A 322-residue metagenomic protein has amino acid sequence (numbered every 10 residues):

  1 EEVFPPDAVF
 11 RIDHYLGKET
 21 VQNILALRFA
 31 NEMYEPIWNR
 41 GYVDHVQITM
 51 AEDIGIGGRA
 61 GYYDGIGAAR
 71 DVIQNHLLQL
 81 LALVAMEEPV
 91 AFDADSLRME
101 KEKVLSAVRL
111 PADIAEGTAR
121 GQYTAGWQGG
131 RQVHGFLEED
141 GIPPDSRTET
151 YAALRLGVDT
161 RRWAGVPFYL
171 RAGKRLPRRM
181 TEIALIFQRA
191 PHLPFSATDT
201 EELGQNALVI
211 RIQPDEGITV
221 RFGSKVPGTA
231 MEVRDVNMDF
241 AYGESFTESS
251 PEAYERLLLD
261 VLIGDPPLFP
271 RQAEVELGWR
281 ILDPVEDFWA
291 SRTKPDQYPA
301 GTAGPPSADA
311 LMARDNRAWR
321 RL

Functional and structural regions predicted by a protein language model:
E1-L322: Secretory/organelle targeting and membrane-embedding segments
